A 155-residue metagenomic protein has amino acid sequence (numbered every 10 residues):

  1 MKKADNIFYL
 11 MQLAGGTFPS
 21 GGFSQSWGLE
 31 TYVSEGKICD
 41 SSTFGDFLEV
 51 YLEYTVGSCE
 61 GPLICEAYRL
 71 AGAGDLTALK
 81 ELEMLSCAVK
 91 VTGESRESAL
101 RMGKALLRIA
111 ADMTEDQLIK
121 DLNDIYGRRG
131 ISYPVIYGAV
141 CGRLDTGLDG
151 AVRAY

Functional and structural regions predicted by a protein language model:
M1-F8: Charged, compositionally biased N-terminal leader segments and the immediate start of the first structured element
Y9-G74: Glycine/small-residue-rich interface belts in oligomeric ring/scaffold proteins and their assembly partners
L10-P19, L48-Y54, A88-S95, L122-G127 (+1 more regions): A short glycine/serine-rich beta->alpha loop
Y32-S42, M113-D121, R143-A151: Inter-helical turn/loop segments and adjacent helix faces that build the functional surface of alpha-helical bundle
V33, V50, V56, V89-V91 (+3 more regions): Extended aliphatic helical segments
G61, E66, A73-D145: Internal, conserved structured core segments that host functional sites
I131, A154-Y155: Alpha-helical membrane segments in multi-pass integral membrane proteins
